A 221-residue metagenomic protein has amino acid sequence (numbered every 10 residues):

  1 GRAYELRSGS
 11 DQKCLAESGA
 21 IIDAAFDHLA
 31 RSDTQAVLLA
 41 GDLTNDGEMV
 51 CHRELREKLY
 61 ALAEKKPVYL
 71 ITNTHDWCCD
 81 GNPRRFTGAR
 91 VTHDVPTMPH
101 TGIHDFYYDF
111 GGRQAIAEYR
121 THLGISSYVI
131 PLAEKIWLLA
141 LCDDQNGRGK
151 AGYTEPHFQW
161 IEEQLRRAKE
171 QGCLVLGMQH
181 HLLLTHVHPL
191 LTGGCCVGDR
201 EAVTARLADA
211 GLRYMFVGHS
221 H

Functional and structural regions predicted by a protein language model:
G1-G9, K135-Q145, M178: Active-site-proximal beta-strand elements of phosphoester/diester hydrolases
G1-H52: N-terminal active-site segment of His-dependent metallophosphoesterases
D11, G41-T44, N146-A151, G193: Second-shell loop/turn segments in exported
A30-D33, W137-L139, R148-H221: His/acidic metal-ligating clusters that form di-metal
T34-Q35, E64-V68, G172-C173: Short, well-ordered coil/turn segments that N-cap beta-strands
G41-D42, N73-T74, H180, G218-H219: Active-site glycine-centered loops adjacent to acidic/histidine catalytic or metal-binding residues that shape
M49, E54-W160, R166, R206: Extended active-site neighborhood of metal-dependent phosphoesterases/phosphodiesterases
